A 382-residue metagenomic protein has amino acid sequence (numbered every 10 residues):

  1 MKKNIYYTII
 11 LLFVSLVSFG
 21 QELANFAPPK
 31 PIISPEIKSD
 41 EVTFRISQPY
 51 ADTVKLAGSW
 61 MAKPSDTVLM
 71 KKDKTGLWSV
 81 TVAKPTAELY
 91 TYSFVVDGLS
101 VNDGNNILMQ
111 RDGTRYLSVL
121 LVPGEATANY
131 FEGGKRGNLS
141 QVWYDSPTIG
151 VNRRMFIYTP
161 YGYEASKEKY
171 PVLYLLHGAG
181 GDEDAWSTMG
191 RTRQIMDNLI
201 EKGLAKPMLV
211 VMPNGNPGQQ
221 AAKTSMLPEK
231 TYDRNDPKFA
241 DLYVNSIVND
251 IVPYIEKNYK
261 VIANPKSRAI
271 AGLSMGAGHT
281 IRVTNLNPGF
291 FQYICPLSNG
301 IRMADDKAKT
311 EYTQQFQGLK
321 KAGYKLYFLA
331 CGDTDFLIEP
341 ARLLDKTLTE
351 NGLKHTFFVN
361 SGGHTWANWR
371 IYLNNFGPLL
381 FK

Functional and structural regions predicted by a protein language model:
M1-A24: Bacterial Sec-dependent N-terminal signal peptides
Q21-R45: Extracellular ectodomain segments of secreted/surface proteins
I37-T67, K71-K382: Non-catalytic cap/lid and distal C-terminal segments of serine-dependent acyl enzymes
